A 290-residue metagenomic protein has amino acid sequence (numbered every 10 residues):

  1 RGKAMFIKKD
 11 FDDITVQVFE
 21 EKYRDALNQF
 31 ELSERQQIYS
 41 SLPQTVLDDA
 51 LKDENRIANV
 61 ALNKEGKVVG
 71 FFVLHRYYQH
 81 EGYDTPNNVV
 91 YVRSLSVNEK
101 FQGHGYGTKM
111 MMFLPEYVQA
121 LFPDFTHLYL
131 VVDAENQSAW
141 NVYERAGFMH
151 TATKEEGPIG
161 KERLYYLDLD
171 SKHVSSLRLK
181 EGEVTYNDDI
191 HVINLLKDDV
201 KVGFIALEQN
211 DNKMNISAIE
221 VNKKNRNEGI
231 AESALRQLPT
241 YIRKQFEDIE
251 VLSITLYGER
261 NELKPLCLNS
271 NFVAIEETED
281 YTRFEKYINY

Functional and structural regions predicted by a protein language model:
R1-A4: Short, Lys/Arg-enriched N-terminal segments with co-localized hydrophobic residues within the first ~10-30 amino acids
K9-D13, V18-S94, N98-K100, Y117-L121 (+4 more regions): Acetyl-CoA-dependent GNAT
V97, G103-E116, N141, R145 (+2 more regions): Conserved acetyl-CoA-binding loop-helix of GNAT-fold acetyltransferases
V118-V131, I242-L256: Conserved GNAT acetyl-CoA-binding A-motif
L128-W140, E156-K161, S253-K264: Conserved beta-strand-loop-alpha-helix junction that forms the acyl-donor binding cleft
N136, G157-K161, D189, D211-N212 (+2 more regions): Short acidic/glycine-enriched loop/turn segments that link adjacent beta-strands
Y143, F148, L266-C267, F272: Conserved active-site tyrosine of GNAT-family acetyltransferases
